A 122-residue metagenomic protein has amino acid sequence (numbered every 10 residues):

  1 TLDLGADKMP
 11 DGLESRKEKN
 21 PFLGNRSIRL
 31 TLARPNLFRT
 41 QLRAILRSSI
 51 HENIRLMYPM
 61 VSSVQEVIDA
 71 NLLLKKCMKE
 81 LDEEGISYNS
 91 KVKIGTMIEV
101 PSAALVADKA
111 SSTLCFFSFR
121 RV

Functional and structural regions predicted by a protein language model:
T1-V122: Conserved alpha/beta-domain cores
